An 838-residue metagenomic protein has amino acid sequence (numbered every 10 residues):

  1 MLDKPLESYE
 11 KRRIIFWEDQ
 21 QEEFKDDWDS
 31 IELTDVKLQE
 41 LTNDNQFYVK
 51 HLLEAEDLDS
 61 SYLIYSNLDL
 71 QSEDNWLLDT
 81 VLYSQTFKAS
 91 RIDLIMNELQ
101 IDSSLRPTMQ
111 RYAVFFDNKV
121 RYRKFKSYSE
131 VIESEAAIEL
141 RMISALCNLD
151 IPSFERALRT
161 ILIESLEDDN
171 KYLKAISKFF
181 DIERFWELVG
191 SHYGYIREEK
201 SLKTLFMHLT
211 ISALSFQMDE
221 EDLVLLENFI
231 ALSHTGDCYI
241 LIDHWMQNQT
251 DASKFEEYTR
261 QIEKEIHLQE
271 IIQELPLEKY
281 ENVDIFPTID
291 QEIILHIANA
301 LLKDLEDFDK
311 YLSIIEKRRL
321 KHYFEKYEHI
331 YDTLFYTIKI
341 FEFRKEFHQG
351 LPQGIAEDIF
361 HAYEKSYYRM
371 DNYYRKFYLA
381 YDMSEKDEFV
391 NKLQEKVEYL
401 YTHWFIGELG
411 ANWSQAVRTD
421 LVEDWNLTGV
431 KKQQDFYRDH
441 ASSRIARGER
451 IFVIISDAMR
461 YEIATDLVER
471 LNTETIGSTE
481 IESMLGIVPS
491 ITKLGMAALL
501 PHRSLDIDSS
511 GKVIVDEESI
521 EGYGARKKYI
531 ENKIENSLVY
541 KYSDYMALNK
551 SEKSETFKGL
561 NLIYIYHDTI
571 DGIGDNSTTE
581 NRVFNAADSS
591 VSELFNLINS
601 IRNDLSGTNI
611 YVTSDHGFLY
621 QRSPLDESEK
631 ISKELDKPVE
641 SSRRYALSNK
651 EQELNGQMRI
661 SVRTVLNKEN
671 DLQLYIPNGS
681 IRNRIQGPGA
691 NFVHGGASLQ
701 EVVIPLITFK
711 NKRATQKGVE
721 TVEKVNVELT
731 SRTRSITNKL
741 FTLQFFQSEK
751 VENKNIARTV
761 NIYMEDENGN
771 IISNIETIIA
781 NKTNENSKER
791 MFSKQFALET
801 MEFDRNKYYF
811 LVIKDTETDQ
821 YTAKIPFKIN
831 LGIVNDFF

Functional and structural regions predicted by a protein language model:
M1-R450, R460-I610, S614-F838: …; additionally, a secondary subgroup of soluble metalloenzymes is captured
I454: Beta1/beta-strand and adjacent pyrophosphate-binding region of the FAD-binding site in flavoprotein oxidoreductases
D457: Ligand-binding pocket scaffold of soluble enzyme catalytic domains
